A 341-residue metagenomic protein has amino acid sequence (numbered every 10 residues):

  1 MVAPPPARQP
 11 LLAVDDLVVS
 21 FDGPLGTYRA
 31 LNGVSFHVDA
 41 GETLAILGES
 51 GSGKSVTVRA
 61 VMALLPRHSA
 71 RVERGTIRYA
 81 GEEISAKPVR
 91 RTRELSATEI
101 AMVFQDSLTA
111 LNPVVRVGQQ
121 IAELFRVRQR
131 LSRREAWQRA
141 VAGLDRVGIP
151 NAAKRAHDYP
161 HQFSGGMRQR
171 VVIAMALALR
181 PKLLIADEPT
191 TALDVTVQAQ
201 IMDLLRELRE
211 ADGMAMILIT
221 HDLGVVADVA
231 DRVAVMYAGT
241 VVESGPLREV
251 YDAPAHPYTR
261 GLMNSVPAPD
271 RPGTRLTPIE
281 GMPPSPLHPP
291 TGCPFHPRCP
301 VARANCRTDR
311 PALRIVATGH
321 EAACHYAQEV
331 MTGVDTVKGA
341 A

Functional and structural regions predicted by a protein language model:
P4-P10, P150-K154, S244-A341: Short catalytic/signature loops enriched in Gly
A7-L11, S20-G33, L64-A70, K87-T92 (+3 more regions): A short, flexible loop at the N-terminus of ABC-type nucleotide-binding domains that lies
L47-E49: The feature captures the beta-strand-to-loop junction immediately N-terminal to the Walker
A63, I185-P189, L193-T274: P-loop NTP-binding/switch modules centered on Walker-like glycine-rich loops
V72-E83: Conserved ABC transporter NBD signature motif
E82-E83, E135-K154, M263-N264: Conserved ABC ATPase "signature" region
A178-K182: A short, proline-enriched helix->beta-strand linker immediately N-terminal to the Walker B motif in ABC-type P-loop
